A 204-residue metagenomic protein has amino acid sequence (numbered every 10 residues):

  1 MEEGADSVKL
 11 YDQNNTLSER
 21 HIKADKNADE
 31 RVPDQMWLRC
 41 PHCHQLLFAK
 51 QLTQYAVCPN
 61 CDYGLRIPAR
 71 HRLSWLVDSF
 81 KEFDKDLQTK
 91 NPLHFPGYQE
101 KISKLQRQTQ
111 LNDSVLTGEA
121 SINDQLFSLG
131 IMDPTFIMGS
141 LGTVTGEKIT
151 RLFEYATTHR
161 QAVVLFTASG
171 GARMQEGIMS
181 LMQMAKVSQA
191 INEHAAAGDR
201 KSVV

Functional and structural regions predicted by a protein language model:
M1-A197: Terminal-region recognition feature
K201-V204: Conserved small/polar residues in nucleotide/adenosyl-binding loops
